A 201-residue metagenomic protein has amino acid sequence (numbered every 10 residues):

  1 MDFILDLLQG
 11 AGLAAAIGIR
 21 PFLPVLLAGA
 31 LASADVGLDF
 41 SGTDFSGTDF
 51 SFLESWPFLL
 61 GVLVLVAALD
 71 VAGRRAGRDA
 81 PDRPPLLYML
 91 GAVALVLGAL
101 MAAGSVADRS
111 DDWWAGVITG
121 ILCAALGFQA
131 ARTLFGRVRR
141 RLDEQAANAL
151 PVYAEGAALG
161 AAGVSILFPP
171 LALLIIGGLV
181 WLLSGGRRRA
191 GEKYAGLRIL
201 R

Functional and structural regions predicted by a protein language model:
M1-F3, G47-L63, W114-C123: Structural signature of hydrophobic alpha-helical transmembrane segments
M1-S55: N-terminal topogenic module of multi-pass integral membrane proteins
L5-A11, A154-V164: Hydrophobic, membrane-inserted alpha-helices
A11, V66-P84, A131-R140, R188-E192: C-terminal ends of transmembrane helices
V25-G29, V62-L63, G116-L122, L171-L183: Hydrophobic core segments of alpha-helical transmembrane domains in multi-pass membrane proteins
F58-A115: Ordered, amphipathic secondary-structure segments that act as subunit-interaction surfaces in large macromolecular
D82-L90, V138-P151: Short, amphipathic, aromatic/basic-enriched membrane-interface segments that mark the entry/exit of transmembrane
G185-R201: Short, highly charged, low-complexity non-transmembrane loops/tails of multi-pass membrane proteins
